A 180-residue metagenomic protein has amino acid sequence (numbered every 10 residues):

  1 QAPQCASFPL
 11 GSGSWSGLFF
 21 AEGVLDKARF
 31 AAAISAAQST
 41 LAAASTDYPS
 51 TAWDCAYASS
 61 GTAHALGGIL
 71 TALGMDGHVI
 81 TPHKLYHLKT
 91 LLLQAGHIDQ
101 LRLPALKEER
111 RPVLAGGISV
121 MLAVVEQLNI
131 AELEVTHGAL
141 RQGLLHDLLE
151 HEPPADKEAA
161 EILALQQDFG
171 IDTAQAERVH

Functional and structural regions predicted by a protein language model:
A2-H180: Helical "lid/coupling" subdomains associated with nucleotide-phosphate turnover
